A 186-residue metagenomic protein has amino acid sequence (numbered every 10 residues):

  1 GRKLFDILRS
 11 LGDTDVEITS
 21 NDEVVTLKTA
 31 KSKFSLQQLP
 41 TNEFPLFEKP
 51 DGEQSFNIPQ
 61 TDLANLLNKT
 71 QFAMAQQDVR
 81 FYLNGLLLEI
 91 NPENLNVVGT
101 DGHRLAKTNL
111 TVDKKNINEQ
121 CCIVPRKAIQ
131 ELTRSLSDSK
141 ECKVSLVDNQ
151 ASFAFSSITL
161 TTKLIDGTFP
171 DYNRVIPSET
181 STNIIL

Functional and structural regions predicted by a protein language model:
G1-L186: Structural preference for solvent-exposed beta-strand-turn elements and adjacent flexible terminal/loop segments within
